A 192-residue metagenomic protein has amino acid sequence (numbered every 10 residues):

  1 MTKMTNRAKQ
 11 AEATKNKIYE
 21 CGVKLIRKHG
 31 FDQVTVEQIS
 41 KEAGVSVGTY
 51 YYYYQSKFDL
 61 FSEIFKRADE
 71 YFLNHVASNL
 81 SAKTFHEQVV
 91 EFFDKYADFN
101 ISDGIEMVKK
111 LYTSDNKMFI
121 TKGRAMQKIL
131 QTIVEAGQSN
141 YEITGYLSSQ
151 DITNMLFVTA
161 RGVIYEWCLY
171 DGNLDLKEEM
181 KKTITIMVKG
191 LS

Functional and structural regions predicted by a protein language model:
M1-A13: N-terminal intrinsically disordered/low-complexity leader segments
M1-T2, A82, D98, T132-N140 (+3 more regions): C-terminal peripheral helix-coil segments that are non-catalytic and often amphipathic
A11, K15, F61, F65 (+6 more regions): Amphipathic, non-transmembrane alpha-helical scaffold segments
A13, K17, L25-D59, E63: Helix-turn-helix
D32, I143-T144: Conserved hydrophobic residue
E63, N74-S102, T153-L156, K177: Hydrophobic alpha-helical connector segments
E70-L73, D115-E142, Q150-N154, V158: Amphipathic alpha-helical packing segments from all-alpha helical-bundle domains
D94-K117: Amphipathic alpha-helical segments used for helix-helix packing
